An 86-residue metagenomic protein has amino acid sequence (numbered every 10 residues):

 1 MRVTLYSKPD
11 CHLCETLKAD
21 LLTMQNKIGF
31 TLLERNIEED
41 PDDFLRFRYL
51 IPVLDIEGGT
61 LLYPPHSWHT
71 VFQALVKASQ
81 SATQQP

Functional and structural regions predicted by a protein language model:
M1-T23: Local sequence-structure signature of Cys/Sec-based thiol-disulfide redox active-site neighborhoods
K8, I51, Y63-P64: Hydrophobic alpha-helix-in-membranes signature
T16-A19, L45-R46, H66: Generic recognition of short, well-ordered alpha-helical segments
A19-T31, R48: Conserved segment of the thioredoxin-like fold in thiol-based oxidoreductases
F30-P41: Thiol-based oxidoreductase modules, predominantly thioredoxin-like and allied folds used for disulfide exchange
L45-L54: Structural micro-motif
E57-T83: Non-catalytic, surface beta->alpha helical segment in thiol-disulfide oxidoreductase systems
